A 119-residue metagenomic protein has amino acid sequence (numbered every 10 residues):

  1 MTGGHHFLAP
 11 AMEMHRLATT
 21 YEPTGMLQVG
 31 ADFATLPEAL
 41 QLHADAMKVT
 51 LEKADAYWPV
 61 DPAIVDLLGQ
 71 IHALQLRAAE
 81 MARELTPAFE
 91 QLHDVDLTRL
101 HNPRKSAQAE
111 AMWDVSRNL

Functional and structural regions predicted by a protein language model:
T2-L119: Eukaryotic extended alpha-helical scaffolding/oligomerization regions that serve as protein-protein assembly interfaces
